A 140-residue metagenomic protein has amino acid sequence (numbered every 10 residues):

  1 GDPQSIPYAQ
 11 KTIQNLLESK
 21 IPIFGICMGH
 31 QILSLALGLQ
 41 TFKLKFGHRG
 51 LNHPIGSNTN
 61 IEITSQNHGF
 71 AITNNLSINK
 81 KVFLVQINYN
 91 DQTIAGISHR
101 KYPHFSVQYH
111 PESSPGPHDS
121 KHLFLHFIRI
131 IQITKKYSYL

Functional and structural regions predicted by a protein language model:
G1, P111-E112: Acidic beta-to-alpha connecting loop that harbors the catalytic carboxylate
G1-I63, A71-N74, P117-D119, L123-H126: Cysteine-nucleophile active-site neighborhood
E18, S77-I78, I133: Secondary-structure boundary motif
C27, H68, H110: Active-site glycine-centered loops adjacent to acidic/histidine catalytic or metal-binding residues that shape
N60-Y102, L140: Catalytic beta-strand/loop cores that center a nucleophilic Ser/Cys/Thr and support acyl-enzyme chemistry
P103-Y109: Short FAD-binding loop at a beta-strand-to-alpha-helix junction that anchors the flavin cofactor in diverse
E112-L140: Acyltransferase
